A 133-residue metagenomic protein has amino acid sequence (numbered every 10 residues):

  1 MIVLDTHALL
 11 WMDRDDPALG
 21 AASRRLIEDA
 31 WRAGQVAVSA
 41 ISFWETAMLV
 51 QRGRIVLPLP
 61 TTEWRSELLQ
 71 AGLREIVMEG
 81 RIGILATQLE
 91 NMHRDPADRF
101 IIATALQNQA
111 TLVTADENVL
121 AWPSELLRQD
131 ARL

Functional and structural regions predicted by a protein language model:
M1-V38, R52-S66, Q70, E117 (+2 more regions): Short, well-structured N-terminal submotif of metal-dependent ribonuclease cores
T46: Phosphate/NTP-binding elements of NTP-utilizing enzymes
V56-P58, T62, L69-N118, S124 (+1 more regions): Active-site neighborhoods of divalent-metal-dependent phosphate/nucleic-acid chemistry enzymes
